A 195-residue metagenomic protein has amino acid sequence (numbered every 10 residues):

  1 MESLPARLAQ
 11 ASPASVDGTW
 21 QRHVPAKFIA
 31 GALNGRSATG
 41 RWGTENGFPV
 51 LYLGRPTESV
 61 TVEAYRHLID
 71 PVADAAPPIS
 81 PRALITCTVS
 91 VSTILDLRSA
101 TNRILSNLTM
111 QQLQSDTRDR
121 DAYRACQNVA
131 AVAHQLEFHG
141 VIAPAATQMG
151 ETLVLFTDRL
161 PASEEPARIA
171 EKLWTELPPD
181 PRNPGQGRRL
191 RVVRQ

Functional and structural regions predicted by a protein language model:
M1-G35, R41-T44, P71-Q195: Active-site and NAD+-binding cores of ADP-ribose-processing enzymes
R41-P71: Extended catalytic/binding region for NAD+/ADP-ribose chemistry, centered on the ART fold
